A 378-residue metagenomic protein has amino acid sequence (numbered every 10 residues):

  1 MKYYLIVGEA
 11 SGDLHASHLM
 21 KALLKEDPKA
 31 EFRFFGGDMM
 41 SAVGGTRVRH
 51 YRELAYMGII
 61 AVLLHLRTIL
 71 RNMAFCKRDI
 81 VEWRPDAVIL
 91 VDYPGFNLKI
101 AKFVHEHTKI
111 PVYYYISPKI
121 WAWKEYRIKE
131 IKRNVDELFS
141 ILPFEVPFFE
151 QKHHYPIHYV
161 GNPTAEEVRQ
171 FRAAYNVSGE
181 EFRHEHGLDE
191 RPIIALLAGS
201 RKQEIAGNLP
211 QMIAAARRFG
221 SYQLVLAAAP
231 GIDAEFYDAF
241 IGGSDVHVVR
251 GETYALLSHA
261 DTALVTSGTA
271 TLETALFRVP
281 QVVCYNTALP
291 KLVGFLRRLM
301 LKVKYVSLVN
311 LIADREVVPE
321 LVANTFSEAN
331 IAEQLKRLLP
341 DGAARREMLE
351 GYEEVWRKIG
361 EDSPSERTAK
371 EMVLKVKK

Functional and structural regions predicted by a protein language model:
M1-K378: Nucleotide-activated sugar donor-binding and catalytic core shared by glycosyltransferases and related lipid-linked
